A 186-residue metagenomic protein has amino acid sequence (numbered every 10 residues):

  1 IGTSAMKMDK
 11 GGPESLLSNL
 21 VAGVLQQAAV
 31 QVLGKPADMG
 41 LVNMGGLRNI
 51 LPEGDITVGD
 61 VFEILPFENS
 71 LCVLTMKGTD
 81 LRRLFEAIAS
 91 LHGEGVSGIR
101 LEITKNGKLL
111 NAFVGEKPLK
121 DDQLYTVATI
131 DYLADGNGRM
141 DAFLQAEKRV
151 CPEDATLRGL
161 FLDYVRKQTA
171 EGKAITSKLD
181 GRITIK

Functional and structural regions predicted by a protein language model:
I1-E14: Glycine-rich phosphate/diphosphate-binding loops and the adjacent beta-loop-alpha structural elements that coordinate
S15, N19-K186: Feature captures C-terminal
